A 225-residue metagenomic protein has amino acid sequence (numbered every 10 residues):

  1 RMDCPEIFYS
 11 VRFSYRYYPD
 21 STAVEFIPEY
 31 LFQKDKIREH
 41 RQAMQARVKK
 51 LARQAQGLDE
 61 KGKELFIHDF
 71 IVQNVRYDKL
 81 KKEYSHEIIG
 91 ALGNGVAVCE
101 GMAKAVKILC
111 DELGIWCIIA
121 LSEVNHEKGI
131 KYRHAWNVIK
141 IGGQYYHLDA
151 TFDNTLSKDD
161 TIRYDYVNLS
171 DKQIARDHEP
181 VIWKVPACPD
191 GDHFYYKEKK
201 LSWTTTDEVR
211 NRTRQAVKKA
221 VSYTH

Functional and structural regions predicted by a protein language model:
R1-Y17: N-terminal accessory interaction module
F13-H40: Short glycine/threonine-rich beta-strand-turn micro-motifs
L31-A43, K200, T204-E208: Alpha-helix boundary/N-cap detector
K34-A91: Secondary-structure boundary elements
N94-V98, M102: Secondary-structure capping and boundary motifs in well-ordered enzyme cores
G101-Q173: Hydrophobic/aromatic-rich core segments of domains that either
E179-V217: Charged, amphipathic alpha-helical linkers/stalks
T224-H225: Conserved small/polar residues in nucleotide/adenosyl-binding loops
